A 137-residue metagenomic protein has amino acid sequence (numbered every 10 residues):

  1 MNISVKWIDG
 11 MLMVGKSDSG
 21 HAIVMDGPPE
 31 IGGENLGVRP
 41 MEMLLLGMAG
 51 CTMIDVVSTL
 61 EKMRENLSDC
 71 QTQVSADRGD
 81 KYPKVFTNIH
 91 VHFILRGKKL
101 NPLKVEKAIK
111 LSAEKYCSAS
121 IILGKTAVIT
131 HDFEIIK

Functional and structural regions predicted by a protein language model:
M1-L46, V57-K137: Extended beta-strand/beta-hairpin segments
